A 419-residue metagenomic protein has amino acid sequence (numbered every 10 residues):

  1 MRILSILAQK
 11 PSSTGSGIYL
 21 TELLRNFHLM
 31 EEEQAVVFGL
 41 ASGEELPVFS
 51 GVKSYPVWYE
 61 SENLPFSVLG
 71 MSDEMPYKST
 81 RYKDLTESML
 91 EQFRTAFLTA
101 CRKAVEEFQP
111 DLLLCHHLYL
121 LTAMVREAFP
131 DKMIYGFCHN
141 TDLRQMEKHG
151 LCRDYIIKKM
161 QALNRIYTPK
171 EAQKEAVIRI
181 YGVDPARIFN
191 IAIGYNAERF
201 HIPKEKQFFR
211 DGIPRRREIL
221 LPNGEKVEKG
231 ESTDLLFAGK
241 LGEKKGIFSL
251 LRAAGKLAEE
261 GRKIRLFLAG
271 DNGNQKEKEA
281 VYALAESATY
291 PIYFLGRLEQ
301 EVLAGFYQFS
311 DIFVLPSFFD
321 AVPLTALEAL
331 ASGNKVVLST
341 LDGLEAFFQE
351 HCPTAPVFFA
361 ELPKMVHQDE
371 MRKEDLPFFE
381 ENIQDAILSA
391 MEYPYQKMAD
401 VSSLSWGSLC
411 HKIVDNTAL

Functional and structural regions predicted by a protein language model:
G15, M371-A418: A charged, aromatic-enriched C-terminal amphipathic alpha-helix characteristic of glycosyltransferases across folds
I18, T233, G242-K256: A conserved mid-protein helix/loop that constitutes part of the nucleotide-sugar donor-binding site
A41-A100: A conserved catalytic-core segment of Leloir-type glycosyltransferases
A172, G194: Carbohydrate-associated surface elements
I213, E345-I387: Change "using UDP/GDP/dTDP sugars" to "using nucleotide sugars
K278-L298: Nucleotide-activated donor-binding/catalytic signature segment of Leloir-type glycosyltransferases, i.e., the conserved
R297-L298, G305-S310: Short alpha-helical donor nucleotide-sugar binding micro-motif in glycosyltransferases
F318: Aromatic "clamp/platform" in nucleotide-sugar-dependent glycosyltransferases that forms part of the donor/acceptor
